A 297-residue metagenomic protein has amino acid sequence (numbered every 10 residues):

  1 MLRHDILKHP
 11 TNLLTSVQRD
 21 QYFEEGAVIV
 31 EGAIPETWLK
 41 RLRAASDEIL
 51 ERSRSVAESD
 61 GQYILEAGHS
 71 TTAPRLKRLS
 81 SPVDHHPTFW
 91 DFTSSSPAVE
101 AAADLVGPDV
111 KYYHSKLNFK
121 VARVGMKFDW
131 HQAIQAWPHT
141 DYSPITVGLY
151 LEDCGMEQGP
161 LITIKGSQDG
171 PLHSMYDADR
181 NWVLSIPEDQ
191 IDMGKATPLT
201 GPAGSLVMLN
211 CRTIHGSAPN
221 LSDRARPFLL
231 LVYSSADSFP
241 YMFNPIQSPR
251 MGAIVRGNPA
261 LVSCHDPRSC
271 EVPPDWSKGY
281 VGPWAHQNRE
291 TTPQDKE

Functional and structural regions predicted by a protein language model:
M1-E25, E31-W130, Q135-P138, Y176 (+1 more regions): Non-heme Fe(II)-dependent double-stranded beta-helix
L2-K8, R52, I64, T213-E297: Non-heme Fe(II)/2-oxoglutarate
W38, V121, G155, G170 (+1 more regions): Feature marks short, surface-exposed loop/turn motifs that line or immediately flank catalytic pockets and channel
Y63, Q132-A133, N181-M193, D223-A225 (+1 more regions): Short, surface-exposed loop/helix-turn segments at secondary-structure junctions that function as lids/hinges flanking
P108, I134-T140, Y150-P160, G166-Q168: Active-site region of the double-stranded beta-helix
P108-S115, M126-F128, S143-L149, G159 (+1 more regions): Generic beta-strand structural signal
P138-M156, T200-G201, M208, V232-S235: Short, conserved beta-strand element in jelly-roll/cupin
C154-A218: Double-stranded beta-helix
